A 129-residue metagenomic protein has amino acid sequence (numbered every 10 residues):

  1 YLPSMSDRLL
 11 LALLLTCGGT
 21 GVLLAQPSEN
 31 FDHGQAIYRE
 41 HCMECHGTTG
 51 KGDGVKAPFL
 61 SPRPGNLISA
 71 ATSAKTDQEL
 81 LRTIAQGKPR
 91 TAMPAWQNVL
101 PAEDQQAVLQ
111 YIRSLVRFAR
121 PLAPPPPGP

Functional and structural regions predicted by a protein language model:
L2-L11: Bacterial N-terminal signal peptides that target proteins for export
L11-G21: Bacterial N-terminal signal peptides
G21-I37, R117-P129: Electrostatic cytochrome c docking/interface patches
L23-N30, M43-A70: His/Cys-centered metal/cofactor-coordination and adjacent catalytic loops
D32-M43, K75-E79, R90: Sequence context surrounding c-type heme c attachment/ligation sites in exported
G34-T48, V108-I112, P129: The canonical Cys-X-X-Cys-His
D53-G54, M93-W96, P121: Short, hydrophobic secondary-structure boundary micro-motifs
F59-L115: Extracytoplasmic electron-transfer domains, predominantly the class I c-type cytochrome c fold
